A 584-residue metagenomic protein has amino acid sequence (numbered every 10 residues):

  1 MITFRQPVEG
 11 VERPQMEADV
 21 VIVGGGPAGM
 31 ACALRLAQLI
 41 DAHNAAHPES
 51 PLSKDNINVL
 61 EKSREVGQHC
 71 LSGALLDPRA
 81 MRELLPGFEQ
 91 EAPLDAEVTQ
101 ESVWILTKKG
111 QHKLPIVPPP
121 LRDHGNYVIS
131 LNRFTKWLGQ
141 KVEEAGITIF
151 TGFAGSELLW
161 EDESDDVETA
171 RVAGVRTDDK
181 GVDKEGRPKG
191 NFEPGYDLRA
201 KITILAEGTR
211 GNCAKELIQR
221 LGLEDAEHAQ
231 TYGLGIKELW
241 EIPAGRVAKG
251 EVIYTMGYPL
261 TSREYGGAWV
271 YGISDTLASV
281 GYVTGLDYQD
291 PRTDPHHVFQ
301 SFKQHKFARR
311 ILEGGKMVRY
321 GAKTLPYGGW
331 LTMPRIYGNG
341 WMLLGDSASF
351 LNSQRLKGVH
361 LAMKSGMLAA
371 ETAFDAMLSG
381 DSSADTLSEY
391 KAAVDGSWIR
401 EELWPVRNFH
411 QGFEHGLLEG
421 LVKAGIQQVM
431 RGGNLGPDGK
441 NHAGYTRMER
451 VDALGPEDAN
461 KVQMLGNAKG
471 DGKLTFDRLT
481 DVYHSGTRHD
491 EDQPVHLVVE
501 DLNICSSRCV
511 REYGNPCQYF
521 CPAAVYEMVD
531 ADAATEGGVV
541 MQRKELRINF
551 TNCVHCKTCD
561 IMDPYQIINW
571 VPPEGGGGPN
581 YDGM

Functional and structural regions predicted by a protein language model:
M1-V20, R35-N56, V182, H484-R488 (+4 more regions): Extreme N-terminal leader/targeting segments of oxidoreductases
G25-G26, L131: Glycine-rich Rossmann-fold phosphate-binding loop(s) that bind the pyrophosphate of adenine dinucleotide cofactors
R35-L39, A46, L52-K109: N-terminal FAD cofactor-binding segment of flavoenzymes
S50-K54, S349-R355, M367, E371-L417 (+3 more regions): Active-site-proximal substrate-binding core of FAD-dependent oxidoreductases
P51-S53, K136-W137, K141-R310, S349 (+2 more regions): Predominantly flavin-linked oxidoreductase catalytic cores and closely associated redox partners
A322-S353, D481-H496, I504-F520, E527: FAD-binding beta-loop-beta segment adjacent to the flavin cofactor pocket
F374-F476: C-terminal helical "tail/cap" subdomain of flavin- and related membrane-associated enzymes
R511-V554, T558-P579: Iron-sulfur cluster-binding cysteine motifs and their immediate structural context in ferredoxin-like electron-transfer
